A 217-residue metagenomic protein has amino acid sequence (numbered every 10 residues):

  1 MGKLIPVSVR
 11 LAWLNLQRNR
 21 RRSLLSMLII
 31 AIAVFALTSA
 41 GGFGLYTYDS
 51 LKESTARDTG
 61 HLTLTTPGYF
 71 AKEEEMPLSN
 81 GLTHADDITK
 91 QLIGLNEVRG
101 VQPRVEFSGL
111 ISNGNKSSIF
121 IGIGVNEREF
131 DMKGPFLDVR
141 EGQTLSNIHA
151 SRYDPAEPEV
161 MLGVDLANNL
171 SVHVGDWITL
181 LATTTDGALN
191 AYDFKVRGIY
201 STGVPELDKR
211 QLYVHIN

Functional and structural regions predicted by a protein language model:
M1-T38, E53: N-terminal Sec/SRP start-transfer signal
K3-R10, L14, R22, L45 (+4 more regions): Alpha-helical membrane and juxtamembrane elements of multi-pass inner-membrane transport and channel proteins
A31-A33, Y69-E73: Active-site-proximal beta-alpha loop/turn segments in soluble metabolic enzymes
F35-T65: Alpha-helical transmembrane segments
T65-P67, E106: Short loop/turn motifs enriched for small/polar and acidic residues
K72, P77-Y213, N217: A structural signal for hydrophobic secondary-structure junctions, strongest on transmembrane helix-loop-helix units
